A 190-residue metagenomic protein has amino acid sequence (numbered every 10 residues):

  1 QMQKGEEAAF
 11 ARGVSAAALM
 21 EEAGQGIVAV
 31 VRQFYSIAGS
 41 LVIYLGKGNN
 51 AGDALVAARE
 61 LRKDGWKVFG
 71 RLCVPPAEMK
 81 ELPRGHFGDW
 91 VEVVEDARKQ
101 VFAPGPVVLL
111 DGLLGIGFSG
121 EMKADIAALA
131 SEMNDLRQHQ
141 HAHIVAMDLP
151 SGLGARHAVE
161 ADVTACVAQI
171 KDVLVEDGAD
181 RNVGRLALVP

Functional and structural regions predicted by a protein language model:
Q1-I37: Positively charged, low-complexity intrinsically disordered leader regions
M2-E6, F10, Y44, G70-C73 (+2 more regions): A near-ubiquitous, low-amplitude feature marking generic local secondary-structure context
Q3-K4, G105-P190: YjeF_N-associated NAD(P)HX repair module
A9, P75, Q100-V101, S151 (+1 more regions): Residue-level detector of flexible, active-site-proximal loop/helix-junction positions within diverse enzyme catalytic
V14, L19, G85-F87, E176 (+1 more regions): General N-terminal targeting signals
V28-G115, E121-M147: Nucleotide and nucleotide-moiety/phosphate-recognizing core
